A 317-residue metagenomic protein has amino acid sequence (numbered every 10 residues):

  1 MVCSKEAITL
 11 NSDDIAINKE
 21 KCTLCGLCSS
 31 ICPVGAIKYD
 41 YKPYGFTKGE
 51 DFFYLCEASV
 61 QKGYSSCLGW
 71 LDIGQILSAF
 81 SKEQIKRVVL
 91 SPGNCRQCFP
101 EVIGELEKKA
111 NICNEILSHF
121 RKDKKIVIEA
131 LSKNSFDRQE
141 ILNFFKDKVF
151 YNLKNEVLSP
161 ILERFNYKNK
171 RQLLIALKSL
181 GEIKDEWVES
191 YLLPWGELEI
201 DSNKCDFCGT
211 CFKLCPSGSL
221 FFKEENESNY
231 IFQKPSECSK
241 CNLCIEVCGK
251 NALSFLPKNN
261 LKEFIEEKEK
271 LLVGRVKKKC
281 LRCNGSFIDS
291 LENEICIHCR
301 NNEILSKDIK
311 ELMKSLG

Functional and structural regions predicted by a protein language model:
M1-K38: Extreme N-terminal leader/targeting regions
L10-N11, Y39-D40, F222-K223, F255: Short beta-strand "wing" residues that participate in macromolecule-binding interfaces
I15-I17, S228-Q233: Minor-groove-contacting beta-hairpin "wing" of winged helix-turn-helix DNA-binding domains
K19-G26, P235-C241, E292-E303: Cysteine-rich micro-motifs
E20, K42-F53: ABC transporter nucleotide-binding domain
K21, I31, A36, K204 (+4 more regions): Short pre-active-site segment immediately N-terminal to redox-active cysteine/selenocysteine motifs in thiol-based
C25-Y44, V247-K262: Short, structured interface segments
E50-N226, L243-E246, N251-F264, E269-V273 (+1 more regions): Non-ligating segments of multi-cofactor redox enzymes
